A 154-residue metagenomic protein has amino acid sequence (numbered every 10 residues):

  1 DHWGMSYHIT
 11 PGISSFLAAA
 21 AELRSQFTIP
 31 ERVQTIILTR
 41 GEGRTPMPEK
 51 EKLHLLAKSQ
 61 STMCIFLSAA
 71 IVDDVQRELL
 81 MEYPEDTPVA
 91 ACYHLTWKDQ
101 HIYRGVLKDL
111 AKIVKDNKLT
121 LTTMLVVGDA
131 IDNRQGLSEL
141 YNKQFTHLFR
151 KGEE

Functional and structural regions predicted by a protein language model:
D1-E42: Short glycine-cluster motifs
H2, V33-T35, G43-E154: A contiguous loop/helix-start segment that scaffolds small-molecule binding in enzyme catalytic cores
